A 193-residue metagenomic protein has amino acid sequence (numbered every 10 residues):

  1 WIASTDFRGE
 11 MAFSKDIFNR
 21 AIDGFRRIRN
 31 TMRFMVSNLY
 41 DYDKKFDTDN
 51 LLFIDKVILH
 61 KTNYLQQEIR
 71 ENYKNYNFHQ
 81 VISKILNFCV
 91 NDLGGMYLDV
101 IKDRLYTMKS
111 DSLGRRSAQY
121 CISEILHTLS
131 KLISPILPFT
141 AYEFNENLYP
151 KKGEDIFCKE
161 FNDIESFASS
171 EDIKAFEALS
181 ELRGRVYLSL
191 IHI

Functional and structural regions predicted by a protein language model:
W1-L51, Y149-I156: Catalytic adenosine-cofactor/nucleotide-binding cores of aminoacyl-tRNA synthetases and other
I2-S4, D23-F34, D55-Y64, S83-R104: Core structural elements
A3-A12, Y64-Y76, M108, Q119: Short, charged/polar, low-complexity loop and linker segments that flank or interrupt alpha-helical bundles
R8-D23, K74-N75, H79, F167-S180: Conserved phosphate-binding loops in nucleotide/dinucleotide-binding enzymes
M11-M35, S83-L86, S117-Y142: Structured ligand/cofactor/substrate-binding pocket environments in proteins
Y42-Q67, D99-S189: Acidic, turn-prone loop/beta-hairpin segments
E71-N87: Acidic, serine/threonine- and proline-rich low-complexity regulatory regions
I191-I193: Conserved small/polar residues in nucleotide/adenosyl-binding loops
